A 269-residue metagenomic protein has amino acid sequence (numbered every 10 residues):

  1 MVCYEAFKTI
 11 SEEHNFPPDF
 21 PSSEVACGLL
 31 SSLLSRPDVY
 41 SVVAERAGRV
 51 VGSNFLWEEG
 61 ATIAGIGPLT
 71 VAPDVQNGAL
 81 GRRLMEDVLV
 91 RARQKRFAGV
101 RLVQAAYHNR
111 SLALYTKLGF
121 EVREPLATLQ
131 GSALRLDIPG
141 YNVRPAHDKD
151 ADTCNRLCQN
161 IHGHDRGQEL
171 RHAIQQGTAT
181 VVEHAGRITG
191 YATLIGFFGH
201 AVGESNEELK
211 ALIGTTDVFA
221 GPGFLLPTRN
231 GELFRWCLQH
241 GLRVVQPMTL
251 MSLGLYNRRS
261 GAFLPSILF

Functional and structural regions predicted by a protein language model:
Y4-L29, A151-H172: Conserved GNAT-fold acetyl-CoA-binding loop/helix
P37-S41, E45-R46, E58, P73-G78 (+4 more regions): Intrinsically disordered, low-complexity, positively biased terminal segments
V39, V51, A61, I66 (+1 more regions): Short coil/loop residues immediately preceding or within conserved phosphate-binding loops of NTP-utilizing enzyme
L69-V71, Q104: Hydrophobic adenine-recognition pocket in adenosine-nucleotide-binding enzymes
R101-A105, E121-L134, V244-L255: Conserved catalytic-core motifs of GNAT/GCN5-like acyltransferases
K117, L126-D152: Surface-exposed beta-loop interaction hotspot
